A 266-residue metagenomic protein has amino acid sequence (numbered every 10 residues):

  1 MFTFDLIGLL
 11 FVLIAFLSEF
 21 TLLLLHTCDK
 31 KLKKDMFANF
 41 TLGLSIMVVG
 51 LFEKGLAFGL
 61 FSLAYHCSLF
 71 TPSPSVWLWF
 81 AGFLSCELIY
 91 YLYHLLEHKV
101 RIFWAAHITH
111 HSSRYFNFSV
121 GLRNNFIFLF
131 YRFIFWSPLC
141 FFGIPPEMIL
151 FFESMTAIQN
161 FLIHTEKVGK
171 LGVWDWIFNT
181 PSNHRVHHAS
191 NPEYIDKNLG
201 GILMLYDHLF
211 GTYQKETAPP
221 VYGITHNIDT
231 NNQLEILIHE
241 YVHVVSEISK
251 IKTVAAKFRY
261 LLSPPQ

Functional and structural regions predicted by a protein language model:
M1, D29-M36, S68-S75, T109-H110: Helix-boundary and loop/linker segments of multi-pass membrane transporters
M1-V12: Hydrophobic transmembrane alpha-helical segments in integral membrane proteins
F11-L23, A57-F58, F83, E87-L88: Central hydrophobic cores of alpha-helical transmembrane segments in multi-pass inner-membrane proteins across all
S18-A38: Membrane-interface helix-loop junction between the first two transmembrane segments
K31-I46, L78: Loop-to-helix transition at the N-terminal end of transmembrane alpha-helices
L44-E53, S73-H226: Membrane-embedded catalytic scaffold of the fatty acid hydroxylase/desaturase
L56-L78: Juxtamembrane/interfacial segments at transmembrane-helix boundaries in multi-pass membrane proteins
P220-Q266: Cytosolic-facing loops and C-terminal tails of multi-pass membrane proteins
